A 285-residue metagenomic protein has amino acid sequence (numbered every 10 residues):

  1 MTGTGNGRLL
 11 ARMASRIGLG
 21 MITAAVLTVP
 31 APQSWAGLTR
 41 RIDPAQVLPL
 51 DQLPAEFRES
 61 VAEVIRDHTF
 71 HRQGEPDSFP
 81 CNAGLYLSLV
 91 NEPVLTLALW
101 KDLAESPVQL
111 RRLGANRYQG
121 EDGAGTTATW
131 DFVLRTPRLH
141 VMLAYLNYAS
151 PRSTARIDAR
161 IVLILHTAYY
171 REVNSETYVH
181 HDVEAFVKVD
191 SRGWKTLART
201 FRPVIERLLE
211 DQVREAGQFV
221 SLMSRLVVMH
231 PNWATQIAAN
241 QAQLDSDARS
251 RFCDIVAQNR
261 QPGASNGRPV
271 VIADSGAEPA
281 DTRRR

Functional and structural regions predicted by a protein language model:
M1-M13: N-terminal secretory signal peptides that target proteins for export/translocation
S15-V29: Bacterial N-terminal signal peptides
S34-G114: Hydrophobic ligand-binding cavity/cleft-lining segments
W35-L53, H166-R285: Terminal "cap-and-tail" regions of soluble proteins that handle hydrophobic small molecules
T96-Q119, N240-V256: Short solvent-exposed beta->alpha transition segments
L110-R160: Glycine-rich portal/gate segments that line the openings of hydrophobic small-molecule binding cavities
T129-V133, V162-V173: Short amphipathic beta-strand and strand-loop transition segments with alternating hydrophobic
A144, I157-I161, V179-V187: One face of beta-strands
